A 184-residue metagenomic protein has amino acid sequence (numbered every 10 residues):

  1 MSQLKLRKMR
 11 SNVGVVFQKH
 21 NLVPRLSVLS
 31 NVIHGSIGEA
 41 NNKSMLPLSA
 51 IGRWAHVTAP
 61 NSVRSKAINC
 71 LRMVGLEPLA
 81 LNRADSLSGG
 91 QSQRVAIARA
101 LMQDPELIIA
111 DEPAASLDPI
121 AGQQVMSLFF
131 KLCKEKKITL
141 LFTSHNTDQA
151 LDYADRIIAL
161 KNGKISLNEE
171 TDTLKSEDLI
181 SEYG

Functional and structural regions predicted by a protein language model:
M1-G14, H56-P60: ABC ATPase NBD coupling module
A40-P78: Conserved ABC ATPase "signature" region
R83-L87, Q91: Conserved ABC ATPase signature
D104: Conserved catalytic motifs of ABC-family nucleotide-binding domains
I108-D111: Catalytic Walker B motif of ABC-type/P-loop ATPase nucleotide-binding domains
P119-A121: Helix N-cap at the start of a conserved alpha-helix in ABC-type nucleotide-binding domains
S144-H145: H-loop/switch region of ABC-family ATPase nucleotide-binding domains
